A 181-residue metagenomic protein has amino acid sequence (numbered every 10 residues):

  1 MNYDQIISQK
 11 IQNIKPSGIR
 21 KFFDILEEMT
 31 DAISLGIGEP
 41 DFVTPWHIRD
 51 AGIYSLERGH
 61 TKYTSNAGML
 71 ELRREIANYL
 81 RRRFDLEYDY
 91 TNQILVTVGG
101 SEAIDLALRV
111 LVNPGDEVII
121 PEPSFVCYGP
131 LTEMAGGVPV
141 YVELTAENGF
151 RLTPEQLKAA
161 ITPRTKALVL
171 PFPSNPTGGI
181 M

Functional and structural regions predicted by a protein language model:
N2-Y3, S8-G99, L106: N-terminal small-domain helix-loop-helix segment of the aminotransferase-like
I25, A107, Q156-A160: CheY-like receiver
P40, S101, F125, F172-P176: Short glycine-rich anion-binding loops that position phosphate/pyrophosphate groups of nucleotides and phosphorylated
Y88-I94, P114-E117, R164: Short acidic capping loops at alpha-helix termini that bridge into adjacent secondary structure
V110-T132: Conserved PLP-anchoring active-site segment centered on the Schiff-base-forming lysine
E133-V140: A short helix-loop-beta submotif of the ANL/AMP-binding
V140, T145-M181: Active-site phosphate-binding strand-loop segment of PLP-dependent enzymes
